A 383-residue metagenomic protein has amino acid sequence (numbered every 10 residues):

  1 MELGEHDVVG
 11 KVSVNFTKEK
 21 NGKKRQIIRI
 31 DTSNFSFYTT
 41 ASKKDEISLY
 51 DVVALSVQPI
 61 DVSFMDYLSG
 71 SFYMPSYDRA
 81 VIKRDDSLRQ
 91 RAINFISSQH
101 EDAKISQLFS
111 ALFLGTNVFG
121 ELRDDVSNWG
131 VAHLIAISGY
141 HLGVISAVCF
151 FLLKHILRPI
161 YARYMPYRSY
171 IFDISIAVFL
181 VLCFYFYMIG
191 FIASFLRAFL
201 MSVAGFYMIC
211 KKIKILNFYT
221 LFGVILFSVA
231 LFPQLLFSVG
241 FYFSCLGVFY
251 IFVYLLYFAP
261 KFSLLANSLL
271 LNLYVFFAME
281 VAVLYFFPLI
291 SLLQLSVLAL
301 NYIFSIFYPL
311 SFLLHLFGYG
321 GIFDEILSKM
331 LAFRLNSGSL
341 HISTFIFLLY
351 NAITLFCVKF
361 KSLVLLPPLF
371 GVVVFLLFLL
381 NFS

Functional and structural regions predicted by a protein language model:
M1-H133: Membrane-interface helix/helix-cap signal primarily in integral membrane proteins
L3-V12, D31-T32, E46-V52, I82-S87 (+7 more regions): Solvent-exposed, well-ordered amphipathic alpha-helical segments that flank/support binding or catalytic loops
I27, S63, H141-V144, A193 (+2 more regions): Short hydrophobic/aromatic residue motifs in ordered secondary structure
E46-Y50, S69, K83, A103-I105 (+6 more regions): Short, mixed-charge, low-aromatic patches
S69-F72, R84-L88, R158-I160, A177-F184 (+4 more regions): Short amphipathic alpha-helical segments, especially helix-boundary/capping motifs
F72, D78, P159-I160, P166-S169 (+3 more regions): Short, intrinsically disordered/low-complexity patches at protein termini and at juxtamembrane boundaries
S76-A198: Aromatic-rich juxtamembrane segments at the membrane interface
F191-S383: Internal transmembrane alpha-helical bundles of multi-pass membrane proteins
